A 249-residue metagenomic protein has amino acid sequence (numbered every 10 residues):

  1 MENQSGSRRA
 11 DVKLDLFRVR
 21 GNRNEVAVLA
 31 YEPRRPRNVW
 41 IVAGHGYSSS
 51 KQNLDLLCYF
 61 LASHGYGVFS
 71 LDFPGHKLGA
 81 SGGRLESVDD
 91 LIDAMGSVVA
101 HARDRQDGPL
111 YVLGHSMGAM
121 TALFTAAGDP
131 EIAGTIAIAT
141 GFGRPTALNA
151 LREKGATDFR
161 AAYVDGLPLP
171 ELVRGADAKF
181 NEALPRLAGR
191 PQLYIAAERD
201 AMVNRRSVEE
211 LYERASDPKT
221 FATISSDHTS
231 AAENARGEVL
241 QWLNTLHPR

Functional and structural regions predicted by a protein language model:
M1-R35: N-terminal cap/lid segment of alpha/beta-hydrolase-fold proteins
Y47-Y59: The serine-hydrolase catalytic nucleophile loop
S48, H76-Q106: Catalytic nucleophile-loop/oxyanion-hole region of alpha/beta-hydrolase and closely related hydrolase-like folds
C58-A80: Conserved alpha/beta-hydrolase
F124-V173: Hydrolase active-site cap/lid region
L187-A188, Y194-A196: Short beta-strand/loop motif that positions the catalytic acidic residue of the alpha/beta-hydrolase fold
A201-S207, A231: Conserved alpha/beta-hydrolase "acid-adjacent" motif
A231-N244: Post-His helix in hydrolase/transferase enzymes
